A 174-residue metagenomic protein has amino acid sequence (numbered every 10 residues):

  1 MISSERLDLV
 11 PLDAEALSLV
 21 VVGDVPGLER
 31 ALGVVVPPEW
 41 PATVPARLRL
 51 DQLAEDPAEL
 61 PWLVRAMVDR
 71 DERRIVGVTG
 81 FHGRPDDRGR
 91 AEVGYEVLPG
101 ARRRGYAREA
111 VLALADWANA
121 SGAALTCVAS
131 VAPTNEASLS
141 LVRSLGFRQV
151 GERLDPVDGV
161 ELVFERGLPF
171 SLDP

Functional and structural regions predicted by a protein language model:
M1-E92, E96-G100, W117, S121 (+2 more regions): GNAT-family acyltransferases
A101, G105-A113: Conserved acetyl-CoA pyrophosphate-binding loop and the N-cap/start of the following alpha-helix in GNAT-like
G105, G122-A123, G146: Short glycine-rich hinge loops at helix-strand junctions in the catalytic core of two-component histidine kinases
R108, P133-G151: Conserved active-site alpha-helix within GNAT-family acetyltransferase domains
V111-L114, A118, T126: A short beta-strand-loop micro-motif that forms or neighbors metal/cofactor- and ligand-binding patches at active-site
C127-V131: Conserved hydrophobic beta-strand within the GNAT/NAT acetyltransferase core sheet that lines the active-site cleft
